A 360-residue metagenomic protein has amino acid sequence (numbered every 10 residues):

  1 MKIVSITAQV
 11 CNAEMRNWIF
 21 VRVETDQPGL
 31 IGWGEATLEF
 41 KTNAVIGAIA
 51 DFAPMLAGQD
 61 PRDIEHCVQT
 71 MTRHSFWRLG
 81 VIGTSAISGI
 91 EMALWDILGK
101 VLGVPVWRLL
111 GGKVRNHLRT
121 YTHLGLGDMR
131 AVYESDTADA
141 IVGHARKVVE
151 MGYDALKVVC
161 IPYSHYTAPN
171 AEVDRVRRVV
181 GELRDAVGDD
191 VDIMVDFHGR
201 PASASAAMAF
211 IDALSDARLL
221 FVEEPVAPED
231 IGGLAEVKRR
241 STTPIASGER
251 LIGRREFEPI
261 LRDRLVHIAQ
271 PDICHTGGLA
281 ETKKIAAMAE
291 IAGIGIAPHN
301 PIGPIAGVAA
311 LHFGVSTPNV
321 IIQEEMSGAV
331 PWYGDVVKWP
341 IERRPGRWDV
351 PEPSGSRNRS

Functional and structural regions predicted by a protein language model:
M1-W33, T37, A44, A329-G334: Structured beta-strand/loop patches that form or line metal/cofactor-binding pockets in enzymes
I3, G29, F52, I90 (+8 more regions): Conserved, mostly hydrophobic/aromatic
V23, G47, F52, H66 (+3 more regions): Shared catalytic-loop signature of beta/alpha-barrel
D26-L102: Metal- or metallocofactor-binding catalytic centers and their adjacent structured scaffolds across diverse enzyme
G34, T120-T122, D154-V158, I193-F197 (+5 more regions): Hydrophobic faces of well-ordered beta-strands that scaffold small-molecule active sites in alpha/beta enzyme cores
I87, E172, D196-S203, E223-V226 (+3 more regions): Glycine- and other small-residue-rich loops at beta-strand/loop junctions that grip anionic moieties
E91-A131: Glycine-rich, aromatic-flanked loop segments that form ligand/cofactor-binding clefts across common enzyme folds
H117-E236, R240-S241: Metal-dependent enolase-superfamily TIM-barrel catalytic cores that perform enediolate-based chemistry
